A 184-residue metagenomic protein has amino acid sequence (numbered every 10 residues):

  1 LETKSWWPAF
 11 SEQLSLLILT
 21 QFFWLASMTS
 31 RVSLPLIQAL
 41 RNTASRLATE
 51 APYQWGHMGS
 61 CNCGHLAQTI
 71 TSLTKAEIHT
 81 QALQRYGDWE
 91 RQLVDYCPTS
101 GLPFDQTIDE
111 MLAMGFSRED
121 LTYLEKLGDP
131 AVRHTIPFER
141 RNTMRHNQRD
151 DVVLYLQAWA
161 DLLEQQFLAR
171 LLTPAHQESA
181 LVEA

Functional and structural regions predicted by a protein language model:
W6-W7, W24: Tryptophan (W) side chains
S30-Y53, T135: Short amphipathic alpha-helical segments and their helix-coil junctions
W55-I70: Active-site nucleophilic cysteine motif
L83-F104: Short, mixed-charge aromatic SLiMs
P103-A184: A charged, amphipathic interaction segment
